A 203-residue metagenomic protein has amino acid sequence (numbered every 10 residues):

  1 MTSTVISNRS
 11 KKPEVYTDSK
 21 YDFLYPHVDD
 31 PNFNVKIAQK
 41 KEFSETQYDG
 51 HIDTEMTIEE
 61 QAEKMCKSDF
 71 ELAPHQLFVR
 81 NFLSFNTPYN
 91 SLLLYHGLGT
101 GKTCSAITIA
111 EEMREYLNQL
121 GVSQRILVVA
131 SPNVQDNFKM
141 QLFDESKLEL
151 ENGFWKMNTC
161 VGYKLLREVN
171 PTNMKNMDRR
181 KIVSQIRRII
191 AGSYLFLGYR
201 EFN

Functional and structural regions predicted by a protein language model:
T2-V79, T87-L93, T100-N203: SF2 helicase/translocase NTPase motor core, specifically the RecA-like lobe 1 inter-motif segment between Walker
